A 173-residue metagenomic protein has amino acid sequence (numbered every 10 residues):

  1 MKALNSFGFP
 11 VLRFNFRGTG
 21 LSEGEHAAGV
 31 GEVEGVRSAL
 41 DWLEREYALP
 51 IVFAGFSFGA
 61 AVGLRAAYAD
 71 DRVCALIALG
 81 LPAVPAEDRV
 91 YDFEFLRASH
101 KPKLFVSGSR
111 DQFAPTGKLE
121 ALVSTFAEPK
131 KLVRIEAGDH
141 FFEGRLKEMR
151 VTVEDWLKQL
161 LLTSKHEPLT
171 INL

Functional and structural regions predicted by a protein language model:
M1-L49: Serine-hydrolase catalytic machinery in alpha/beta-hydrolase-like enzymes
F16-G20, A83, D139: Alpha/beta-hydrolase active-site loop signature
G24, G138-R150: Catalytic histidine-centered segment of alpha/beta-hydrolase-like enzymes
V36-K101: Primarily recognizes the serine-hydrolase "nucleophile elbow" in alpha/beta-hydrolase and SGNH/GDSL folds
P85, S109-A114, H140-F141: Acidic catalytic loop of the alpha/beta-hydrolase fold
A98-H100, F105-S107, D111: Short beta-strand/loop motif that positions the catalytic acidic residue of the alpha/beta-hydrolase fold
S109-K130: Conserved loop-alpha-helix segment in the C-terminal half of the alpha/beta-hydrolase fold that carries the catalytic
T125-F141: Catalytic histidine neighborhood in serine/cysteine hydrolases with alpha/beta-hydrolase-type architecture
